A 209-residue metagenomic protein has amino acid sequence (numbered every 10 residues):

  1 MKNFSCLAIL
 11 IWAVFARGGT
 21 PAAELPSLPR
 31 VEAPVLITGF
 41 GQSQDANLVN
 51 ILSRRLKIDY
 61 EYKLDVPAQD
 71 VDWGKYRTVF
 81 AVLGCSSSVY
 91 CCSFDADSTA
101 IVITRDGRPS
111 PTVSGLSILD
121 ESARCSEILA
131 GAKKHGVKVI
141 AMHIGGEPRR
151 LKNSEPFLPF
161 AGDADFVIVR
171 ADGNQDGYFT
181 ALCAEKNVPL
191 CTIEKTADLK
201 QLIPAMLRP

Functional and structural regions predicted by a protein language model:
M1-F4: Positively charged n-region of N-terminal signal peptides that target proteins for export
A8-G19: Hydrophobic h-region of N-terminal signal peptides that target proteins for export in Gram-negative bacteria
L25, P29, A33-P34, F40-K200: Conserved mixed alpha/beta catalytic, RNA-binding, or beta-rich assembly cores of soluble enzyme, regulatory
R208-P209: Short, solvent-exposed mixed-charge patches
